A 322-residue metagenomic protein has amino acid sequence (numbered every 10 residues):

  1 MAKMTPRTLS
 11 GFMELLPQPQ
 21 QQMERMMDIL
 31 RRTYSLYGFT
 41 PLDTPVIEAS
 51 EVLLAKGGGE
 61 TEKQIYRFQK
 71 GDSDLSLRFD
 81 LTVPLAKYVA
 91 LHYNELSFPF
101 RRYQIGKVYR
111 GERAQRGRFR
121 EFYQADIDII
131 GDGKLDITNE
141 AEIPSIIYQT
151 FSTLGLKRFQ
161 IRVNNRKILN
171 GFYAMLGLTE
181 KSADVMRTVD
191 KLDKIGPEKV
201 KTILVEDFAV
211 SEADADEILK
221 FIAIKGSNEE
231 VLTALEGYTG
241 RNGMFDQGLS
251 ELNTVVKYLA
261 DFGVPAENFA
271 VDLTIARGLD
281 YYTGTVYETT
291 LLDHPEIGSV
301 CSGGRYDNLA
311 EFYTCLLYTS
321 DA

Functional and structural regions predicted by a protein language model:
M1-Q20, Q69: Auxiliary tRNA-acceptor-end handling modules of aminoacyl-tRNA synthetases
P19-Y37, E48-E51, D72, T82-E95 (+3 more regions): Positively charged, Gly/Ser-enriched RNA/tRNA-binding surfaces
L42, V46-L75: Polyanion/phosphate-binding surface patch
K56-E60, M175-G177, T285: Short low-complexity, flexible loop/linker segments enriched in glycine and/or proline with clustered acidic
Q64-K70, L178-E198, L291: Acidic, His- and aromatic-enriched active-site or binding-groove loops in soluble protein domains that engage sugars
R162-V163: Short internal beta-strands
